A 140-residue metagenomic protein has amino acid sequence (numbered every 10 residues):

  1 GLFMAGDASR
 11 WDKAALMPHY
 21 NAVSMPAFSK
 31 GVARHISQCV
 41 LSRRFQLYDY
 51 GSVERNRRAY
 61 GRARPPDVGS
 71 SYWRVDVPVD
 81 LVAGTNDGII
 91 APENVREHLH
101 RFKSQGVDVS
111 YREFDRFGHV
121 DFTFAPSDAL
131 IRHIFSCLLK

Functional and structural regions predicted by a protein language model:
G1-Y60: Alpha/beta-hydrolase-fold enzymes
M17-P26, P65, V120-A125: Active-site rim elements
I36, L81-V82, H119: Structural signal for hydrophobic/aromatic residues that build the beta-strand cores of folded beta-sheet domains
V40, N86-D87, R116-H119: Conserved beta-strand elements of beta-rich interaction domains across eukaryotes, especially beta-propellers
R62-D76: The feature captures the conserved acid-bearing segment of alpha/beta-hydrolase catalytic domains
V75, D80-A83, D87: Short beta-strand/loop motif that positions the catalytic acidic residue of the alpha/beta-hydrolase fold
G88-N94: Conserved alpha/beta-hydrolase "acid-adjacent" motif
L99-H100, Q105-K140: Catalytic active-site module of serine/aspartate enzymes centered on a nucleophile-bearing elbow/loop
